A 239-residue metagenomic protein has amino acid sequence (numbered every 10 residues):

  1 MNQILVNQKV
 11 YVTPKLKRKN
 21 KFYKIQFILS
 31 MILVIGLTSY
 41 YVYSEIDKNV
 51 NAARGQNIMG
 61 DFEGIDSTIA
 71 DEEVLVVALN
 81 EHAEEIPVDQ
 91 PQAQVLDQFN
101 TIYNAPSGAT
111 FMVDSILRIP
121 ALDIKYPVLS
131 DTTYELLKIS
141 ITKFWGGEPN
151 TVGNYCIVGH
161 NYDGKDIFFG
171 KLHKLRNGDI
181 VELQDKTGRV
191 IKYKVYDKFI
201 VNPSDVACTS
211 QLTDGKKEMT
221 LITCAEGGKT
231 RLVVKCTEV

Functional and structural regions predicted by a protein language model:
M1-F22: N-terminal Lys/Arg-rich, disordered targeting/topogenic segments
K15, K19-V239: Solvent-exposed, non-transmembrane regions of membrane-associated and secreted proteins
